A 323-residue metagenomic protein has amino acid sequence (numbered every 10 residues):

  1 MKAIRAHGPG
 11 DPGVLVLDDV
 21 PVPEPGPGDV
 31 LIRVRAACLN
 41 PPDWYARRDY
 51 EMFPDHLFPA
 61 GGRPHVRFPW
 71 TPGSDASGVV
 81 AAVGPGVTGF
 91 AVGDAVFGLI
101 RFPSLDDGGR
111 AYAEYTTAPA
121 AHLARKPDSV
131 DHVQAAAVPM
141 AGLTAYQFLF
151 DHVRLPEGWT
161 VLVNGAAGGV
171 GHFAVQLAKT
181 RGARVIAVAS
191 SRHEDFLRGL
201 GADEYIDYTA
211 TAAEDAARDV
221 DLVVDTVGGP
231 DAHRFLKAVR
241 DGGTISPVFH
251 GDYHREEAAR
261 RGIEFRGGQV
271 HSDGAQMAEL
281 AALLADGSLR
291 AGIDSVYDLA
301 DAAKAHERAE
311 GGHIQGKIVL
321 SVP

Functional and structural regions predicted by a protein language model:
P21-C38, Y50-F102: Glycine-rich beta-strand-centered segment in the early N-terminal region that forms part of a ligand/cofactor-binding
G62-P69, S74, G89, G98-G165: NAD(P)H dinucleotide-binding glycine-rich loop of Rossmann-like/cofactor-binding domains, especially the beta1-alpha1
F97, V223-V224, S246: N-terminal Rossmann-like NAD(P) cofactor-binding module of classical short-chain dehydrogenase/reductase
D107, V227-G292, S321-P323: Glycine-rich phosphate-binding loop and adjacent beta-alpha segment of Rossmann(oid) nucleotide-cofactor-binding
A135-D207: Mid-domain Rossmann-like dinucleotide-binding core that forms the NAD(H)/NADP(H) cofactor-binding site
A189-H193, T211, V248-H254: Short, polar loop motifs at secondary-structure junctions
D215-L222: A short acidic, Gly/Pro-enriched loop at the edge of an enzyme's catalytic core that lines a small-molecule cofactor
